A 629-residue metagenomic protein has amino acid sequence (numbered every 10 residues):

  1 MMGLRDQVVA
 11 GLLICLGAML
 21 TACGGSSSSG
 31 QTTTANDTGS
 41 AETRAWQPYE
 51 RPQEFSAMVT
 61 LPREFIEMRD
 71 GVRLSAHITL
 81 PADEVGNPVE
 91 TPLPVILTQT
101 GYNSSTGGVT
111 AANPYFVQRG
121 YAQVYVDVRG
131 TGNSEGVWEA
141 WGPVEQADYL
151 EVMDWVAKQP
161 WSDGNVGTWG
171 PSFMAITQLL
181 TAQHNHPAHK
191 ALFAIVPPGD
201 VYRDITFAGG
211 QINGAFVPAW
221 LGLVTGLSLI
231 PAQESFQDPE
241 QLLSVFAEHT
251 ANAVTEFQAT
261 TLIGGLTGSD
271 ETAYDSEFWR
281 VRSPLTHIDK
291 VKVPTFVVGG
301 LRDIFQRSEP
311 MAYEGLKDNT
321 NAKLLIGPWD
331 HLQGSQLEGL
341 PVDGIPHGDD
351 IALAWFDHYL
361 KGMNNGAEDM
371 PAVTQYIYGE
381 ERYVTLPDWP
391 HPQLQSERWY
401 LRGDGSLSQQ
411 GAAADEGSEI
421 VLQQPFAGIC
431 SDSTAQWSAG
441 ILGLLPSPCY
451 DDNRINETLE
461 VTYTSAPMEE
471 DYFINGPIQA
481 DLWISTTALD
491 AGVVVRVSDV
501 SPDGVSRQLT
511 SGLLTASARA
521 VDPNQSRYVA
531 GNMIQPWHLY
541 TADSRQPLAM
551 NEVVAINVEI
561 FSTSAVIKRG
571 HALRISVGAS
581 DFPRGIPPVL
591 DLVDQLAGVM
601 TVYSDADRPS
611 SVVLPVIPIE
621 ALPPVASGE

Functional and structural regions predicted by a protein language model:
M19-A22: C-terminal motif of bacterial Sec signal peptides marking the signal peptidase cleavage site
P48-T91, T464, M468-E470: N-terminal cap/lid segment of alpha/beta-hydrolase-fold proteins
V85-K158, T206-A208, Q336-L340, S501-P502 (+2 more regions): Cap/lid segment of the alpha/beta-hydrolase catalytic domain
Q118, A182-K290: Accessory cap/linker subdomain of secreted extracellular hydrolases
P160-F173: Alpha/beta-hydrolase fold nucleophile elbow
V291, V297-G299: Short beta-strand/loop motif that positions the catalytic acidic residue of the alpha/beta-hydrolase fold
R307-A322: Active-site-adjacent alpha-helix of alpha/beta-hydrolase-fold enzymes
P341-E629: C-terminal, loop-rich substrate-recognition/catalytic regions characterized by aromatic stacking residues
